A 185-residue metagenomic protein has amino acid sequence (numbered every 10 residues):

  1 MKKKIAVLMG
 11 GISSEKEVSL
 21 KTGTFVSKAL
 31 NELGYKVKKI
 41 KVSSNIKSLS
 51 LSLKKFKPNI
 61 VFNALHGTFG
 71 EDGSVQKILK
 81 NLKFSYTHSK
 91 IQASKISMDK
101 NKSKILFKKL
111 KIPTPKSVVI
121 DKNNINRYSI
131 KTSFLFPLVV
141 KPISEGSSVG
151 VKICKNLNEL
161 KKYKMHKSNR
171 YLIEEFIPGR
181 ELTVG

Functional and structural regions predicted by a protein language model:
M1-Q92, I96-M98, K102, D121-S129: ATP-binding N-terminal substructure of ATP-dependent carboxylate-amine bond-forming enzymes
K4-I5, P137, T183: Residues that mark the start of a beta-strand
F56, K80, K104-K108, T132-L135 (+1 more regions): Short, hinge-like loop/turn segments at secondary-structure boundaries
V61, T87, P115, V139 (+1 more regions): Structural detector of well-ordered beta-strand residues that form the stable sheet scaffold of enzyme domains
K109-S148, K152: Rossmann-like NAD(P)H-binding beta-loop-alpha module
K155-G185: Phosphate-binding site of ATP-dependent enzymes
